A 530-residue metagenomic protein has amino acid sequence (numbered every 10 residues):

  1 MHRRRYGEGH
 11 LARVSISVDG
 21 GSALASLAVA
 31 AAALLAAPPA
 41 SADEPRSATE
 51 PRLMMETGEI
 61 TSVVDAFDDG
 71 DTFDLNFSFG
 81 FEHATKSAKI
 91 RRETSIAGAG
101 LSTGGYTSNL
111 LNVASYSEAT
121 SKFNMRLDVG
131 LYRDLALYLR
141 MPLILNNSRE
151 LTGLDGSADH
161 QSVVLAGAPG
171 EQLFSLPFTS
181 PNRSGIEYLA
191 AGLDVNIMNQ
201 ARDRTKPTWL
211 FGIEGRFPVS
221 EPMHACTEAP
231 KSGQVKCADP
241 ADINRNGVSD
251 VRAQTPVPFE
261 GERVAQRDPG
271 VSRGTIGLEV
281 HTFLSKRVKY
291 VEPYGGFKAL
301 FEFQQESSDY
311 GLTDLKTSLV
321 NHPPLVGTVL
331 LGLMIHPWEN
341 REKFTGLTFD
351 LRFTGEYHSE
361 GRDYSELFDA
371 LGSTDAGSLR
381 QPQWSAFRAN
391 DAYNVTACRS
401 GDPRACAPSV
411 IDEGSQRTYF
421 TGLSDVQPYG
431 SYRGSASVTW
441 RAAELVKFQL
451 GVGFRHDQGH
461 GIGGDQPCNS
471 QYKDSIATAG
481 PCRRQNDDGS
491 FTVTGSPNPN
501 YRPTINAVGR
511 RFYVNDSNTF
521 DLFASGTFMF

Functional and structural regions predicted by a protein language model:
M1-M54, T494-N498: Cleavable N-terminal export/targeting peptides
P39-S102, R202-T208, D239, R245 (+1 more regions): Outer-membrane beta-barrel biogenesis signature
D43-R46, S62-L75, A88, D134 (+7 more regions): Short loop/turn motifs that connect adjacent beta-strands in outer-membrane beta-barrel proteins
F81-S87, M141-N147, Y188, I197 (+7 more regions): Transmembrane beta-strands of outer-membrane beta-barrel pores
A97, Q305-F530: Outer membrane beta-barrel transmembrane domains
S117-F123, R183-L189, P207, S272-L278 (+3 more regions): Residues that define the transmembrane beta-barrel architecture of outer-membrane proteins
F123-L131, L139, A191-I197, I213-G215 (+7 more regions): Residues on the lipid-exposed face of transmembrane beta-strands in outer-membrane beta-barrel proteins
N146-H322, S475-R510, V514: Outer-membrane pore/translocation modules
